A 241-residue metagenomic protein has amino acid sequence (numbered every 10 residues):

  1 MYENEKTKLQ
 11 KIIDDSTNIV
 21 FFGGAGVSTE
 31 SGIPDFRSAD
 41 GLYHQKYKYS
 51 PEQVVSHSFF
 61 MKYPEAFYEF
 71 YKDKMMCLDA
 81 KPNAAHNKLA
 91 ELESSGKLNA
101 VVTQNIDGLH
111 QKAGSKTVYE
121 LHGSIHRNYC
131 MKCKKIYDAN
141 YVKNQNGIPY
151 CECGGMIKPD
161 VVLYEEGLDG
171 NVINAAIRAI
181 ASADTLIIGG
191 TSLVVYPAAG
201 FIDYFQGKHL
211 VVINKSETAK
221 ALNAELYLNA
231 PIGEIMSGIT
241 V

Functional and structural regions predicted by a protein language model:
M1-V241: Conserved catalytic core of sirtuin-type NAD+-dependent deacylases
